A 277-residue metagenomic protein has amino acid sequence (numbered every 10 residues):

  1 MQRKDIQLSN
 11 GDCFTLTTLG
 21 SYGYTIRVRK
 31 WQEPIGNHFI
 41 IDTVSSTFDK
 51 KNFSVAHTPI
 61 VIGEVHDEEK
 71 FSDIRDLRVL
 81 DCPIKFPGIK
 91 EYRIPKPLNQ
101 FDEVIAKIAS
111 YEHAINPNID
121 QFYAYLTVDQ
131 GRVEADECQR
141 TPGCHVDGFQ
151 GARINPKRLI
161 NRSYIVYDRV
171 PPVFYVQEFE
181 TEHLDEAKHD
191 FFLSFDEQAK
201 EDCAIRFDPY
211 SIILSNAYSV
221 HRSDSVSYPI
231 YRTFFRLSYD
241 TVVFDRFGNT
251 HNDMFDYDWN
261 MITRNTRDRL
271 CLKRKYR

Functional and structural regions predicted by a protein language model:
M1, S9, L19, P34 (+5 more regions): A generic structural signal for short, non-catalytic loop/turn and secondary-structure boundary residues
R3-Q121: N-terminal auxiliary "cap/dimerization" subdomain that precedes the catalytic jelly-roll/cupin core of mononuclear
G23-W31, G36-F39, K51-N52, V61 (+6 more regions): Carbohydrate-recognition beta-sandwich/jelly-roll modules in extracellular/periplasmic carbohydrate-active proteins
T25, Y125-R132, S163-Y167, S211-L214 (+2 more regions): Ordered hydrophobic segments in well-structured contexts
S45, H66, Q130-R132, V146-Q150 (+3 more regions): Short, flexible loop/turn elements at secondary-structure junctions
P97-L159: Hydrophobic alpha-helical segments and helix pairs
D136-P209, F244-N249: Catalytic core of non-heme Fe(II) oxygenases with the double-stranded beta-helix
F192-K275: Catalytic core of Fe(II)/2-oxoglutarate
